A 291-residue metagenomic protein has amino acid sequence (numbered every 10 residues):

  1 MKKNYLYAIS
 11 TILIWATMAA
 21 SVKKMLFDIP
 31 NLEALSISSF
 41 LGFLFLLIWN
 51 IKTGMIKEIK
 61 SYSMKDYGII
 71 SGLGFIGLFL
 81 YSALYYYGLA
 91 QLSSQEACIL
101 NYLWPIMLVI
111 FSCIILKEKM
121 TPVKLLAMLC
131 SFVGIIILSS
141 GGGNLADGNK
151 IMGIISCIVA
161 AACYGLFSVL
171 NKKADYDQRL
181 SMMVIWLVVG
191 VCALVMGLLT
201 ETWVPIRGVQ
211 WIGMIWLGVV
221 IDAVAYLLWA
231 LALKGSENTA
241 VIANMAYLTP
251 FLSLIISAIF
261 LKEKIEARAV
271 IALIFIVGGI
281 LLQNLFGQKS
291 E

Functional and structural regions predicted by a protein language model:
M1-S38, N144-K173, V189-V195, I256 (+1 more regions): Glycine-/small-residue-enriched transmembrane alpha-helix faces in small-molecule transporters and effluxers
K3-L13, K57-L84, M152-A160, P205-V224 (+1 more regions): Loop-to-transmembrane-helix transition segments
L13-A16, A20, G74-F79, A83 (+8 more regions): Hydrophobic/small/kink-forming positions within alpha-helical transmembrane segments of polytopic membrane proteins
M18-A19, L47, T53-Q95, I137 (+1 more regions): Specific transmembrane alpha-helical segments of multi-pass solute transporters/efflux pumps, especially DMT/EamA
M25, A34, S38, G88 (+6 more regions): Hydrophobic/aromatic residues within transmembrane alpha-helices of multi-pass small-molecule transporters
L35-I37, E96-L103, N171-G190, D222-I259: Helix-helix packing/entry segments at the starts of transmembrane helices
F45, N50, W104-L129, P250-V270: C-terminal transmembrane-helix exit sites in multi-pass transporters
L46, F111, M120-G142, A160-A161 (+2 more regions): Hydrophobic transmembrane alpha-helices of multi-pass small-molecule transport proteins
